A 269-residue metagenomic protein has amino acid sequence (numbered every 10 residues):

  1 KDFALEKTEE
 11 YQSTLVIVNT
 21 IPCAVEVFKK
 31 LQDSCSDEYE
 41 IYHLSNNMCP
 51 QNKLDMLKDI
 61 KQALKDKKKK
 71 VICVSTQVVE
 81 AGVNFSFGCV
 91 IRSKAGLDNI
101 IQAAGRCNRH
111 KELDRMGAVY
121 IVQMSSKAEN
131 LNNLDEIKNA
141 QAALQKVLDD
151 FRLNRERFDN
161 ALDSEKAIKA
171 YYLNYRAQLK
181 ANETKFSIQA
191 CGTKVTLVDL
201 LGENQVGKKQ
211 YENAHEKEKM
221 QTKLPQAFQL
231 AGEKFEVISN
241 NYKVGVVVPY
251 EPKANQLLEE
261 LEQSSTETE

Functional and structural regions predicted by a protein language model:
D2-I17, P22, E26-L54, Q62 (+3 more regions): C-terminal helicase lobe and adjacent C-terminal extensions/tails of nucleic-acid helicase motors
Y11-S13, K68-K70, F87: Short, high-confidence coil segments that cap the C-terminus of an alpha-helix and link into the following beta-strand
C49-T76: Conserved helicase ATPase core of P-loop NTP-dependent helicases/translocases
V71-F87, Q102-H110: SF2 helicase motor core recognition
